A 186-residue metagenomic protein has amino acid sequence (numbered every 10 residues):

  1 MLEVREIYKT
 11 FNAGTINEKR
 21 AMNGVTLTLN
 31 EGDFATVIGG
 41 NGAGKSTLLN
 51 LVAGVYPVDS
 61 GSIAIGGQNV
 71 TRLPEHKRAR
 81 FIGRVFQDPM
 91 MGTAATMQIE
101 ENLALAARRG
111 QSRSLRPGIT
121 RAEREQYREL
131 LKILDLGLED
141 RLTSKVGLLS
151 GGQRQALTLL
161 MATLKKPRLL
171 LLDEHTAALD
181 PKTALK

Functional and structural regions predicted by a protein language model:
M1-V4, T10-G24, T36, R72-P74: A short, flexible loop at the N-terminus of ABC-type nucleotide-binding domains that lies
T15, N69-G83, M91, R113-T120: ABC ATPase NBD coupling module
I38-G40: The feature captures the beta-strand-to-loop junction immediately N-terminal to the Walker
A53: Helix-to-loop junction immediately C-terminal to a conserved catalytic motif
G61-N69: Conserved ABC transporter NBD signature motif
D88, T96-S112: Q-loop/switch helix immediately C-terminal to the Walker
T163-R168: A short, proline-enriched helix->beta-strand linker immediately N-terminal to the Walker B motif in ABC-type P-loop
E174-H175: Walker B catalytic motif
